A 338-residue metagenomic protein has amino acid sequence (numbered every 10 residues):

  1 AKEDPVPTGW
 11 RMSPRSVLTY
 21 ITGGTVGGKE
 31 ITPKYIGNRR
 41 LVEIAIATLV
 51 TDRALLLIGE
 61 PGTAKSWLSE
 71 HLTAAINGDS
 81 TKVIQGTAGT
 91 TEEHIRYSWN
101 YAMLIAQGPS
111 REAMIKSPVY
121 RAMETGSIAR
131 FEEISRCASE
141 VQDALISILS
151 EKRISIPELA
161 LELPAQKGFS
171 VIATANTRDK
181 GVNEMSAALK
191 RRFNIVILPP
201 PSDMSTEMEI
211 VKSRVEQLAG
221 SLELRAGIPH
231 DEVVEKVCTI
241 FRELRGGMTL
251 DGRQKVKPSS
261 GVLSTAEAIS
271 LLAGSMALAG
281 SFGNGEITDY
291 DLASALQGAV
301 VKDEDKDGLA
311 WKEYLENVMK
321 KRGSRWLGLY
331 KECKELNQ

Functional and structural regions predicted by a protein language model:
A1-L224: AAA+ P-loop NTPase catalytic core and its hallmark functional loops
S16, P118, T206, I210 (+5 more regions): Exposed alpha-helical structural elements
V42, K116, L272, D289-L296: Short amphipathic alpha-helical surface patches that serve as generic macromolecular interface elements
A45, V237, F241, A295-L296: Short alpha-helical scaffolding segments that buttress acidic/His motifs in well-ordered protein cores
D52, D79, A106, V196 (+4 more regions): Amphipathic alpha-helical interaction segments
R192, I210, G274-L278, A295: A general alpha-helix detector
V215-D289: Conserved AAA+ ATPase small/helical "lid" subdomain
G280-Q338: C-terminal engagement/docking regions of AAA+ P-loop ATPases
